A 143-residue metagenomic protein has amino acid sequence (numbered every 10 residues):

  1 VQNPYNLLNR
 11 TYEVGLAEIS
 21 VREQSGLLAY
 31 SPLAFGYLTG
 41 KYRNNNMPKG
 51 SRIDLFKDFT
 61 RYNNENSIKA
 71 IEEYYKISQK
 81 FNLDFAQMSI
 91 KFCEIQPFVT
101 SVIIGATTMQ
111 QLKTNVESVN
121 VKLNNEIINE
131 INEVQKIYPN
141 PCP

Functional and structural regions predicted by a protein language model:
V1-E133: Beta/alpha (TIM)-barrel catalytic core signal, keyed to glycine-rich beta->alpha loops juxtaposed to Asp/Glu that bind
P141: Substrate/cofactor-recognition hotspot
